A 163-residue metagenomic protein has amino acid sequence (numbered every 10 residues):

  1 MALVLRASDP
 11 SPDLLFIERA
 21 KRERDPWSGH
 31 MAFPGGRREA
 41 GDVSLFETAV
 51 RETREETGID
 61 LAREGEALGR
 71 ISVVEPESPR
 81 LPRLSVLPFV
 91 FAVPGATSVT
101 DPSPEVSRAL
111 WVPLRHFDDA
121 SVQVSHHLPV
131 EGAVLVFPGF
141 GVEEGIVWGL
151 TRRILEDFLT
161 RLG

Functional and structural regions predicted by a protein language model:
M1-F33: N-terminal strand-loop-strand
A2-L5, T151, L155-F158: Buried hydrophobic packing segments
E23, R37-E143, V147, E156-G163: Unchanged
M31, R37-R38, T151: Gly/Ser/Thr-rich beta-alpha loop segments that engage phosphate groups in nucleotides
